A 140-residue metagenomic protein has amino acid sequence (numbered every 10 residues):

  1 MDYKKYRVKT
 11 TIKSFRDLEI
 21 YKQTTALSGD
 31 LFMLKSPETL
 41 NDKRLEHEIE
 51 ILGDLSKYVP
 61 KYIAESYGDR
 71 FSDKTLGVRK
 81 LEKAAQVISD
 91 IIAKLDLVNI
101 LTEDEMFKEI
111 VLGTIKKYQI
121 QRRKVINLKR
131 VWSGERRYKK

Functional and structural regions predicted by a protein language model:
M1-K140: Amphipathic alpha-helical assembly/interaction segments
